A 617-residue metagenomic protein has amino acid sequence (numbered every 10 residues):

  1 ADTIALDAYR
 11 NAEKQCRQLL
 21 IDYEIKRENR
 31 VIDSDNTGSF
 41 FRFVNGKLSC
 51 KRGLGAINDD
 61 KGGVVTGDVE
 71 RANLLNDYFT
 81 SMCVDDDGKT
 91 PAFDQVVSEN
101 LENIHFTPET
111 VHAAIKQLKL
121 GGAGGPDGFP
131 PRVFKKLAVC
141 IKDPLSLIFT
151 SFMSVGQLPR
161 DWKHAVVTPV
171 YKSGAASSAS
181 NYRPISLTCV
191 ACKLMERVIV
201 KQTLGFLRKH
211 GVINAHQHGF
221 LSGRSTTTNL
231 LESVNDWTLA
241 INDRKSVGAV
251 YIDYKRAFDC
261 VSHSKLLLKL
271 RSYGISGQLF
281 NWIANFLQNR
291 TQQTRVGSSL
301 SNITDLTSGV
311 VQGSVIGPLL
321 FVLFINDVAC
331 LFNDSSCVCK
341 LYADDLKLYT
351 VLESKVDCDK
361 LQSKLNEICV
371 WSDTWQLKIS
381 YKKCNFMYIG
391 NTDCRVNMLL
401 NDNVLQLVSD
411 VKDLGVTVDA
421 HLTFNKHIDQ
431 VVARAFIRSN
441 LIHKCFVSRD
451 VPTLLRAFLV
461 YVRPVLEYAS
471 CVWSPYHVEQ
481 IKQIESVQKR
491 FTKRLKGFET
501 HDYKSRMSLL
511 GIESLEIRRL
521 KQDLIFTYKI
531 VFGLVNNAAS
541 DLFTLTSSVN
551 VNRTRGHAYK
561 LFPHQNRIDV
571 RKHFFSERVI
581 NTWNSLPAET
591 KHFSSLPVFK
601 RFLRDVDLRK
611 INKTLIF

Functional and structural regions predicted by a protein language model:
A1-T66, Q117, L441, L459-L466 (+2 more regions): Arg/Lys-enriched, amphipathic patches
S39-N181, S186, V190, L194 (+3 more regions): Surface-exposed loop/turn segments and immediately adjacent short secondary-structure elements within folded domains
F79, G125, H164-V167, R183 (+8 more regions): Catalytic palm active-site di-aspartate
F79, V97, N103-V311: Conserved pre-catalytic core of RNA-dependent polymerases
I199-Q217, L300, P318-Y349: Active-site palm subdomain of RNA-directed nucleic acid polymerases
A257-Y273, L346-V370, P475: Catalytic palm subdomain of template-directed nucleic-acid polymerases, centered on the conserved carboxylate motif
S363, K378-V411: Short, conserved micro-motifs composed of acidic
N403-V472: Basic, alpha-helical interaction scaffolds
